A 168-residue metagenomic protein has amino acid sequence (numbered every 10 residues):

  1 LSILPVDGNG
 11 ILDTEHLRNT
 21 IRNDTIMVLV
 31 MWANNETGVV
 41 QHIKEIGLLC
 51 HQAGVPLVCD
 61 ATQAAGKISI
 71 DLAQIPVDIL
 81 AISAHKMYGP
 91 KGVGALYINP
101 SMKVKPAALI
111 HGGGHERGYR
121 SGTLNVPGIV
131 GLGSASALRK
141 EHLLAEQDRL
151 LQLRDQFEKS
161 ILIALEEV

Functional and structural regions predicted by a protein language model:
L1-V168: Pyridoxal 5′-phosphate
